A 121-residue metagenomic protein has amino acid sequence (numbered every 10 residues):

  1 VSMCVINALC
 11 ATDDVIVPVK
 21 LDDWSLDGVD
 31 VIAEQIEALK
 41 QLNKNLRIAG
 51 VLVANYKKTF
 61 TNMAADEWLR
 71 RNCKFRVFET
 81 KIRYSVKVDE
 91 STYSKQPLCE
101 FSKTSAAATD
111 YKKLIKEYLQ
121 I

Functional and structural regions predicted by a protein language model:
V1-R83: Conserved catalytic-core segment of NTP-binding enzymes
I32, Y111-L114: Hydrophobic residues within well-ordered alpha-helices
Q41, F101-K103, I115: Short, intrinsically disordered/low-complexity patches at protein termini and at juxtamembrane boundaries
Y84-S91: Short, glycine-rich, amphipathic interfacial segments at transmembrane boundaries or analogous
S91-D110: C-terminal boundary of histidine-terminating zinc-finger modules
K113-I121: C-terminal alpha-helix
